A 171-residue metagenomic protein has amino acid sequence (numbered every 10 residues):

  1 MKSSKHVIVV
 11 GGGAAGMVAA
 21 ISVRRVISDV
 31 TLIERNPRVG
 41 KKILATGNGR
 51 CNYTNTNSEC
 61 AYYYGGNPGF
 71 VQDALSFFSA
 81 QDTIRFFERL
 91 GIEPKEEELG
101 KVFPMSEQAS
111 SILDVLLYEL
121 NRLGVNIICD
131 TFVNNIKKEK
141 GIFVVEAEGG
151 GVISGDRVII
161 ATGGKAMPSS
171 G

Functional and structural regions predicted by a protein language model:
S4-H6, E97, D130, G155: Phosphate-coordination loops involved in phosphoryl transfer and adenosine-cofactor binding
K5-L32: N-terminal Rossmann-like FAD-binding beta1-loop-alpha1 element of flavoenzymes
V9, G13-A15, R38, G164-A166: Residue-level detector of alpha-helix initiation sites
R24-N48: Glycine-rich FAD pyrophosphate-binding loop
N48-E96: Glycine-rich active-site loop/strand segments that organize a redox cofactor
S79-E88, E98-L123: An accessory alpha-helical subdomain
S110-S111, V115-G171: Predominantly flavin-linked oxidoreductase catalytic cores and closely associated redox partners
